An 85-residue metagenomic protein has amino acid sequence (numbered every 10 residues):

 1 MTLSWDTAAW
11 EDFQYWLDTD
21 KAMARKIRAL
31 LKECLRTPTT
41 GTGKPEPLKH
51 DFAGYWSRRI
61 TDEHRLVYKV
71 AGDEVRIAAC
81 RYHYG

Functional and structural regions predicted by a protein language model:
T2, A8-R25, A29, T42 (+2 more regions): Enriched for short, Lys/Arg-rich terminal
K32-R59: A short, surface-exposed loop/turn module that caps and links secondary-structure elements
